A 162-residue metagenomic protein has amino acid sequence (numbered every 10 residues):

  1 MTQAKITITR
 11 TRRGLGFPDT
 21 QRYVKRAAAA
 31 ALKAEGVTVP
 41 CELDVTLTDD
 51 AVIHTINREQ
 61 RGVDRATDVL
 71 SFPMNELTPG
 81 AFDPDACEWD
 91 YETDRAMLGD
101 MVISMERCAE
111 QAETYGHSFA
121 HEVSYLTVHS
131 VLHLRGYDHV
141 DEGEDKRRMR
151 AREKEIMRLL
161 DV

Functional and structural regions predicted by a protein language model:
M1-S124, L132-V162: An acidic/histidine-cluster motif and surrounding catalytic segment that typifies divalent-metal-assisted enzyme active
